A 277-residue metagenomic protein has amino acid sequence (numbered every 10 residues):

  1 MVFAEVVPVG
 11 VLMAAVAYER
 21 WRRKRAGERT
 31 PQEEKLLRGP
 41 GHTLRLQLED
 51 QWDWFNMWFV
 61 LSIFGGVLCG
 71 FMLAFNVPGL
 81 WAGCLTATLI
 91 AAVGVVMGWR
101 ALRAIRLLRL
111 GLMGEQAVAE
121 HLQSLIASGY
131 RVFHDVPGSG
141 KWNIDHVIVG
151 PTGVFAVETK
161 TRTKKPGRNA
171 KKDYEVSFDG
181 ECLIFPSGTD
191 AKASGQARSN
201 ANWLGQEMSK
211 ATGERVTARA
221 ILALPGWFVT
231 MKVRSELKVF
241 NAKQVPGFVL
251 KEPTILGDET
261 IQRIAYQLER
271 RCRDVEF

Functional and structural regions predicted by a protein language model:
M1-W142, V154, T163-N169, D179-F277: Surface-exposed interaction regions that form or flank ligand-binding interfaces
V147-P151: Active-site beta-strand termini and strand-to-loop segments that position acidic
K160: Activation of the activation-loop gatekeeper triad in protein kinase-fold domains
D173: Glycine-rich, pocket-lining loop/helix-strand segments that form or immediately flank
V176: A short, glycine/acidic-enriched catalytic loop
